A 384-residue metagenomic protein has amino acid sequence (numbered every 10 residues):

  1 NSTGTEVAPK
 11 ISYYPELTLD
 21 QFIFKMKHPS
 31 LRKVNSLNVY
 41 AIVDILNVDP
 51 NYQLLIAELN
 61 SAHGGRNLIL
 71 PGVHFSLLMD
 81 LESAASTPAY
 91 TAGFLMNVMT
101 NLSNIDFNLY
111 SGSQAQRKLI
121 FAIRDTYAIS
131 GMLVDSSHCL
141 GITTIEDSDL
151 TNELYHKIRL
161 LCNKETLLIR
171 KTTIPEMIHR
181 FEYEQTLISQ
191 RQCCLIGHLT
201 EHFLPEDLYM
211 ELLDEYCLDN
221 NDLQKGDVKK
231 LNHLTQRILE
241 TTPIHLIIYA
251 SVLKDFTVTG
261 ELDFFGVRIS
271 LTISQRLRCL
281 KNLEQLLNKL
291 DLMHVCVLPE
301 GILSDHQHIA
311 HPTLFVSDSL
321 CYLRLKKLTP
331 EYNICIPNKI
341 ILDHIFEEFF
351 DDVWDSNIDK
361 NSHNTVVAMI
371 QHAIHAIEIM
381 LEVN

Functional and structural regions predicted by a protein language model:
N1-T3: Short, basic/aromatic recognition patches that contact phosphate-bearing ligands
K10-K360: Hydrophobic protein-protein interaction segments
E348-N384: Charge-biased C-terminal accessory regions appended to nucleic-acid-, cytoskeletal NTPase
